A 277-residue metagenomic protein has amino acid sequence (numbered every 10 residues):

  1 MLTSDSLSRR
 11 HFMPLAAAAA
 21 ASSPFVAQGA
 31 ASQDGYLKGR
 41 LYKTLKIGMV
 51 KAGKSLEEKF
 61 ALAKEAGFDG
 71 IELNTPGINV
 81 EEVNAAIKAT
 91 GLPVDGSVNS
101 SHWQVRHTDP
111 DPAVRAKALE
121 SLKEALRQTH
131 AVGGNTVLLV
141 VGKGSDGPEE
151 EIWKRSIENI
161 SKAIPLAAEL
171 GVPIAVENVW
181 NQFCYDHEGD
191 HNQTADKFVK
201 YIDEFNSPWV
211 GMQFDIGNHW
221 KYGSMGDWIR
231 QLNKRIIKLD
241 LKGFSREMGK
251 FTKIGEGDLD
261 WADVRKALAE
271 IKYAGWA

Functional and structural regions predicted by a protein language model:
L2-A131, N135, E150, S161 (+9 more regions): N-terminal pre-domain/capping segments
K64, S161-D258, A262-R265, E270: Acidic/histidine-rich catalytic cores of soluble enzymes
G77-I78, S100-S101, K143-G144, W180-Q182: Conserved beta-strand edge residues that scaffold enzyme active sites
V80, Q104, D146, F183-C184 (+1 more regions): Generic structural signal for helix capping and beta-alpha/helix-loop junctions
K88-G91, D111-R115, R155-S156, Q193-A195 (+2 more regions): Short, hinge-like loop/turn segments at secondary-structure boundaries
V132-G144: Mobile beta-alpha loop/short-helix "lid" or hinge segments that flank ligand
G142-I152, N181-D190: Surface-exposed cleft-lining segments at the edges of enzyme active sites
G275-W276: Substrate-binding cleft of secreted/luminal carbohydrate-active enzymes
